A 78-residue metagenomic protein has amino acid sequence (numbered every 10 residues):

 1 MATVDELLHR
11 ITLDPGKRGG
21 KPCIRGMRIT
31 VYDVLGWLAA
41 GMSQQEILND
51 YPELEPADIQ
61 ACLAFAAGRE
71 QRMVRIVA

Functional and structural regions predicted by a protein language model:
M1-R18: Basic, low-complexity segments
G19-C23: Strongly charged, low-complexity linkers/loops
T30-A78: Long, charge-rich, low-complexity alpha-helical segments
